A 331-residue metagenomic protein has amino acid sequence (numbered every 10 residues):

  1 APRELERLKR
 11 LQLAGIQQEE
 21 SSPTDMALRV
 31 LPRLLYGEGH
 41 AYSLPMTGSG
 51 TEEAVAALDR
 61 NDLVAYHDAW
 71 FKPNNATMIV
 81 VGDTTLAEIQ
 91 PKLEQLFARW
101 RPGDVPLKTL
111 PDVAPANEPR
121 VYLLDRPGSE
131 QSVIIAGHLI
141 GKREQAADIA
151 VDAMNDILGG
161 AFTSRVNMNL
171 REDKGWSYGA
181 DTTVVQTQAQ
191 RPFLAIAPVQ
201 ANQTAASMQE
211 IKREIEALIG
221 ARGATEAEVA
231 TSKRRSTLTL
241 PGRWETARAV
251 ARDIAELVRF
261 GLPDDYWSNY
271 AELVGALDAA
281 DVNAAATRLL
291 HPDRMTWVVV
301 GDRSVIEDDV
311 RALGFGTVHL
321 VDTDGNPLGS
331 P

Functional and structural regions predicted by a protein language model:
P2-R3, P91, E144-D148, T204-M208 (+1 more regions): Solvent-exposed, non-transmembrane alpha-helical starts
L5, A146-M154, L158, V166 (+3 more regions): PPIase-associated folding chaperone regions across multiple families
K9-A14, T24-E53, N75-V81, E130-K142 (+6 more regions): M16 family metallopeptidases and their MPP-like homologs
Q12-E19, D112-L124, R234-R243: Short, conserved secondary-structure transition motifs
Y42, K72, T77-K142, W244 (+1 more regions): An aromatic/glycine/proline-enriched structural segment found at the starts of mature extracellular/organellar domains
V55-D59: Short, charged, amphipathic alpha-helices and their helix-cap/turn boundaries
Y66, L93, L107-T109, R120 (+3 more regions): Short beta-alpha junctions and helix-cap segments that line functional grooves
